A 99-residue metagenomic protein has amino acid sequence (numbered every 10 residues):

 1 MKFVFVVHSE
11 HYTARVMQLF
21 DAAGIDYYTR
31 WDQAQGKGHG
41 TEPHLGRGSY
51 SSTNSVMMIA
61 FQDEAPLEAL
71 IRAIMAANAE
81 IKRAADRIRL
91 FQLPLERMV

Functional and structural regions predicted by a protein language model:
M1-V99: Positively charged, small/polar-rich N-terminal and surface patches that mediate targeting and assembly and bind
